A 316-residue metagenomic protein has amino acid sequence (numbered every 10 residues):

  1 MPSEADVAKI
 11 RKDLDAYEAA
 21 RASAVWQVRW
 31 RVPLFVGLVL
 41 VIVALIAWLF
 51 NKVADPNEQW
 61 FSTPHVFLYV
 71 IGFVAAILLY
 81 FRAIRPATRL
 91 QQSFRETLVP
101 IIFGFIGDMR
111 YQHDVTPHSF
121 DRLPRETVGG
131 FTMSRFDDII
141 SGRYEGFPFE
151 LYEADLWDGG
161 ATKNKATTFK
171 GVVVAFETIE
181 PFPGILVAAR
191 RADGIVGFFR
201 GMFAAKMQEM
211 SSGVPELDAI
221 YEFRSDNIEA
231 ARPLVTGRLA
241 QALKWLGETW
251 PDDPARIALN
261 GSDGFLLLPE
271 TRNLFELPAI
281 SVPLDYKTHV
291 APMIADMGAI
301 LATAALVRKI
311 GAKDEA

Functional and structural regions predicted by a protein language model:
M1-R29: Cytosolic juxtamembrane N-terminal segments of multi-pass membrane proteins
K9, P86-Y111, V115: Membrane-interface amphipathic/juxtamembrane segments adjacent to transmembrane helices
A20, A24-V28, F61, R85 (+1 more regions): Membrane-helix interfacial "entry" motifs
V28-V39: Select subsegments of transmembrane alpha-helices in polytopic membrane proteins, especially boundary-proximal
L34, P100, I106, Q112-A316: Charged, low-complexity intrinsically disordered regions
G37-W48, V70-Y80: Hydrophobic core of alpha-helical transmembrane segments in multi-pass integral membrane proteins
L49-F73: Hydrophobic alpha-helical transmembrane segments
L68-R95: Transmembrane alpha-helices and immediately adjacent membrane-cytoplasm interface residues in multi-pass integral
